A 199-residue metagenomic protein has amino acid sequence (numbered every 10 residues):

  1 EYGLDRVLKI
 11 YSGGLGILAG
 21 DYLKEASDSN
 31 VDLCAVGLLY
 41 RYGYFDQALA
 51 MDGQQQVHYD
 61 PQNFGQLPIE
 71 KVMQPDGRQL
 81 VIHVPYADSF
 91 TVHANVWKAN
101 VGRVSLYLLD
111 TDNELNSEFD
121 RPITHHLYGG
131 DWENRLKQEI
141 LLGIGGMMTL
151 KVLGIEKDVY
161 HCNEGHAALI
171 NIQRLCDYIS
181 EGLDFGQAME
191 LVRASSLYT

Functional and structural regions predicted by a protein language model:
E1-T199: Catalytic cores of carbohydrate-active enzymes across secretory and cytosolic contexts
